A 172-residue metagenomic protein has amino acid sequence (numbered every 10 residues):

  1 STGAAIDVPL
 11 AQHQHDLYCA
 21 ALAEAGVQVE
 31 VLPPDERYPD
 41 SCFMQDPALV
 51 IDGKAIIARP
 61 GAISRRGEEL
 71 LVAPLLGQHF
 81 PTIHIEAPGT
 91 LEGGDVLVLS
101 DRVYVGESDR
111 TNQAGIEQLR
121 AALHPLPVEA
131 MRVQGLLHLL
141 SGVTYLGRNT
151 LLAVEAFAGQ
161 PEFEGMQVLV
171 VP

Functional and structural regions predicted by a protein language model:
S1-P172: The feature marks the mature, well-folded catalytic cores of soluble enzymes
